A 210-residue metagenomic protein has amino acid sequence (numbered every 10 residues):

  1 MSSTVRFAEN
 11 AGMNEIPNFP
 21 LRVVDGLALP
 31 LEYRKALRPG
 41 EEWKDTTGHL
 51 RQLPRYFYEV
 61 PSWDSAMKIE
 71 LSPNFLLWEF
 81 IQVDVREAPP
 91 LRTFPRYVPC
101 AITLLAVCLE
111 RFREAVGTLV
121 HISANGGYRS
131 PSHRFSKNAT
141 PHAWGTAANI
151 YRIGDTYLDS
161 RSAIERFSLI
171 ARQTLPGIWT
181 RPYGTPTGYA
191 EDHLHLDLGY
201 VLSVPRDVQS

Functional and structural regions predicted by a protein language model:
M1-Y58, S210: N-terminal secretory targeting signals
T4-N18, A139-S210: Catalytic cores and adjacent binding grooves of peptidoglycan-active enzymes
Y56-V116: Active-site acidic/histidine clusters and adjacent loop/turn architecture that either coordinate catalytic ions
V60, M67, W78, P131 (+3 more regions): A broad, structure-centric signal for solvent-exposed, well-ordered loop/edge residues that line or flank functional
F94-Y97, L119-N125, E165-A171: N-terminal start-of-chain detector that recognizes signal peptides and the immediate post-cleavage beginning
L104-K137: Extended, low-complexity, intrinsically disordered C-terminal regulatory tails of eukaryotic serine/threonine kinases
